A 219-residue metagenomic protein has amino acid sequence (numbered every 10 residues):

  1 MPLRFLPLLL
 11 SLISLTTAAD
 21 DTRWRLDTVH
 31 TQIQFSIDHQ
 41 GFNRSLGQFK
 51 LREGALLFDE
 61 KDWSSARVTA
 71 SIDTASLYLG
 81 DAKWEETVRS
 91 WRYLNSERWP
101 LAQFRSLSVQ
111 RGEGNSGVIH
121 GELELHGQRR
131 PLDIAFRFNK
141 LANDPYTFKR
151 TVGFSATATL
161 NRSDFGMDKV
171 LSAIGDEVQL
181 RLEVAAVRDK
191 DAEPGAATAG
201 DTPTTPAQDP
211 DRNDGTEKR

Functional and structural regions predicted by a protein language model:
P2-L8: Sec-dependent signal peptide recognition, specifically the positively charged N-region followed immediately by
I13-T16: N-terminal signal peptide c-region/cleavage motif recognized by signal peptidases
A18-R219: Low-complexity, acidic/polar, glycine-enriched regions of mature
